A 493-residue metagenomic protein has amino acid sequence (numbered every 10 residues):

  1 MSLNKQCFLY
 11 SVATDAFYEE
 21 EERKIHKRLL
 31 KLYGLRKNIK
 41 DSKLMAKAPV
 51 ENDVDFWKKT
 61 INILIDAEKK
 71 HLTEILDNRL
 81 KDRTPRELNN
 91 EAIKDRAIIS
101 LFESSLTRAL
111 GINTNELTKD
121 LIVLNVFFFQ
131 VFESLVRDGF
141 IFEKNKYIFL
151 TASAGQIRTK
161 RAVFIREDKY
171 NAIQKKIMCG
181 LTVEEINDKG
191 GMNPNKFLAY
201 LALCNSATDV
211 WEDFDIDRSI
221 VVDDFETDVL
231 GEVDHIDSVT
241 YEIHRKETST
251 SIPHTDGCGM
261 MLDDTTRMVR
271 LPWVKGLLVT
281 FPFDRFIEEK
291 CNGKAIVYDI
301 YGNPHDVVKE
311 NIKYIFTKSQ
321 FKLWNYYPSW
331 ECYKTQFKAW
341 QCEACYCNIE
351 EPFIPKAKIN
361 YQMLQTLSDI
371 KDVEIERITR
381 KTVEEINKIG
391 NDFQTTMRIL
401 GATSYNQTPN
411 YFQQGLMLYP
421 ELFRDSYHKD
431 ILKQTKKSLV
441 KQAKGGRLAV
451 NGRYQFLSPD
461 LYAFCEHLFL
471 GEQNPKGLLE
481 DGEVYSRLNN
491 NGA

Functional and structural regions predicted by a protein language model:
M1-G492: Conserved small-residue
